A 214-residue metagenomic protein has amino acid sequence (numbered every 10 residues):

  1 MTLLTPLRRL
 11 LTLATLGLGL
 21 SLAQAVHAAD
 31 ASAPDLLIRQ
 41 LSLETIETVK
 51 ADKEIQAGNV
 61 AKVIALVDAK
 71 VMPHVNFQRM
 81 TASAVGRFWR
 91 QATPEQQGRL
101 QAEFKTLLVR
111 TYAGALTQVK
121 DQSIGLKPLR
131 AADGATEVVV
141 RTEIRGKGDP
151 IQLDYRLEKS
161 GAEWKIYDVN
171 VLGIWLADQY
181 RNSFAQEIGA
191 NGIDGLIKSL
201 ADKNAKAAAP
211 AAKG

Functional and structural regions predicted by a protein language model:
T2-A14: Bacterial N-terminal signal peptides that target proteins for export
T12-A23: Bacterial N-terminal signal peptides
L22-D30: Sec/Tat signal peptide C-region and signal peptidase I cleavage site
A31-Y112: Early exported N-terminus immediately downstream of N-terminal targeting peptides
T106-L107, A131-A132, L172-L176: Solvent-exposed loop/turn segments at secondary-structure junctions within structured extracellular/periplasmic domains
R110-I151, K203-G214: Surface-exposed, charged secondary-structure patches
P150-D178: Short beta-strand edge/turn micro-motifs at domain boundaries
V171-G214: Low-complexity, intrinsically disordered terminal/linker segments enriched in charged and Gly/Pro repeats
